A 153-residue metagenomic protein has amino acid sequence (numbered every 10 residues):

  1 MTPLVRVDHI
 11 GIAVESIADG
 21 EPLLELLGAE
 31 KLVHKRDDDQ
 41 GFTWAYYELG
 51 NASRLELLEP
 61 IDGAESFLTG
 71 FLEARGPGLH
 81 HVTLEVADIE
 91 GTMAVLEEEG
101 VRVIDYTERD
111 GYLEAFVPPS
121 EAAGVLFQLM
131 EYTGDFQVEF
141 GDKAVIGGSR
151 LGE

Functional and structural regions predicted by a protein language model:
M1, T43-G50, L55, M93-E153: Vicinal oxygen chelate
M1-E21, P77-L84, G134-E153: N-terminal beta-strand motif that seeds the catalytic metal site of vicinal oxygen chelate
V5, V33-D39, W44, E97: Amide-forming acyltransferase catalytic core, primarily the GNAT-like/NAT-type and related acyltransferase folds
V7-V14, L23-L24, Y47, A52-L58 (+3 more regions): Short, structured motif recognition centered on aromatic/hydrophobic residues
V14-A29, R36, G50, A74-A122: Vicinal oxygen chelate
D62-S66: A low-complexity, Ser/Thr/Gly/Pro-enriched, surface-exposed linker/loop concept that marks segments flanking
F71: Regulatory and interaction patches adjacent to catalytic/ligand-binding sites in large macromolecular machines
